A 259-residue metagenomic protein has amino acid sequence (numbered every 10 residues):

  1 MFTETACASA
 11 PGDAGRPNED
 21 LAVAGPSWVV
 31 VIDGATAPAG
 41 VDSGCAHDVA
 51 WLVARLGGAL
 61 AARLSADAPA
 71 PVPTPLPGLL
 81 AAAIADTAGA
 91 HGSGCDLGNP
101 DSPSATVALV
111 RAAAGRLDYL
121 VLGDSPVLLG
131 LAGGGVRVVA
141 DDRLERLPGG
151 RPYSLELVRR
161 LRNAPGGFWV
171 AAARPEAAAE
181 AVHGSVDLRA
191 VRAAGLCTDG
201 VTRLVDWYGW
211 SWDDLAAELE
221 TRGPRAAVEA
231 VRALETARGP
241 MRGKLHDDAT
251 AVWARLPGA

Functional and structural regions predicted by a protein language model:
M1-A259: PP2C/PPM-type serine/threonine phosphatase catalytic domain
